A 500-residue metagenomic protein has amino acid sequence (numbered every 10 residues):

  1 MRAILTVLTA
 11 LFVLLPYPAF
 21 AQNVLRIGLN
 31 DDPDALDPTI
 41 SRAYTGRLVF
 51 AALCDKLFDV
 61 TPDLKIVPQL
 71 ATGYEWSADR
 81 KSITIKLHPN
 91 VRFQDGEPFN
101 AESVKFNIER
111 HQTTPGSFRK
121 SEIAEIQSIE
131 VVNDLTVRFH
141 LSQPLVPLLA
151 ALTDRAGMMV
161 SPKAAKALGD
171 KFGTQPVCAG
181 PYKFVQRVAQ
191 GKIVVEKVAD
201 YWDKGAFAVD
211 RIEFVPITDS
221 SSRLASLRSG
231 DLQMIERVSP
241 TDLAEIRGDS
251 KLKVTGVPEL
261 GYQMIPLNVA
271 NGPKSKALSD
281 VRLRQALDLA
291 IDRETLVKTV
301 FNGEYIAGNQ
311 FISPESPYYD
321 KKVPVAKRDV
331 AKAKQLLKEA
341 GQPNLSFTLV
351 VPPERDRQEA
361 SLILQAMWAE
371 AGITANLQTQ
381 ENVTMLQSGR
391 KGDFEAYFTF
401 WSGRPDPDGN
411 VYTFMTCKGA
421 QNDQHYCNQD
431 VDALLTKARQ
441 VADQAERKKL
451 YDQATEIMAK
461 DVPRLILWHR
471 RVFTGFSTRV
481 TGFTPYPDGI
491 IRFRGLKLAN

Functional and structural regions predicted by a protein language model:
R26, N100-N107, D134-R138, G180-P181 (+5 more regions): Alpha-helical secondary-structure segments
G28-A78, E109, T174-C178: N-terminal lobe/hinge region of extracytoplasmic solute-binding protein
K65, T153-F207, R211-E213, S221 (+3 more regions): Gly/Pro-rich hinge or "lid" segments in bacterial periplasmic/extracellular proteins
T72-S117, V132, R138-H140, S226 (+1 more regions): Aromatic- and charge-enriched surface segment that lines or borders ligand/interaction sites
E75, K86, K120-K163, R479: Surface-exposed binding/hinge segments that line and control ligand-binding clefts or catalytic entry sites
K197, G248, T255, L278-A366 (+5 more regions): Append "and occasionally in soluble cytosolic enzymes with long acidic Gly/Pro-rich linkers
A199-E245, V281, Q365-A366, T374-N376: Ligand-site clamp/hinge motif
Q285, V297, T374-M385, Y412-T478 (+1 more regions): Extracytoplasmic/peripheral linker and loop segments enriched in polar/acidic and small residues with frequent Thr/Pro
